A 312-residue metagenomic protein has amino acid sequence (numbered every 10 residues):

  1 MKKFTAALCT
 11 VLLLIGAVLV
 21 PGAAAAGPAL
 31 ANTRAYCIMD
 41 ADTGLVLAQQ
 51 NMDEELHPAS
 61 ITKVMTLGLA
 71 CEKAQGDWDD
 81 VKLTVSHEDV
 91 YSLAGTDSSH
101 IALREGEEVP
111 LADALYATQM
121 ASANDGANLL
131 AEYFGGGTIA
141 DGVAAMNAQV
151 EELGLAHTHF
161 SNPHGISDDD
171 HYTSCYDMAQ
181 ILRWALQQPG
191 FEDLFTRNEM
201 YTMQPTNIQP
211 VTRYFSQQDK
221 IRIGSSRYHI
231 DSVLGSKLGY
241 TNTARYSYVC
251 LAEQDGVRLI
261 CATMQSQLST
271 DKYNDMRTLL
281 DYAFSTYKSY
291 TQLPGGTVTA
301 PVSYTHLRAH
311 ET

Functional and structural regions predicted by a protein language model:
F4-G22: Sec-dependent N-terminal signal peptides of Gram-positive bacterial secreted proteins and lipoproteins
V11-L12, Q49, E72, Y248: Hydrophobic alpha-helical membrane-insertion segments
L14-I15, Q75, L279, Y287: Hydrophobic alpha-helical membrane context
G22-Y176, Q180-P189: Active-site-adjacent loops and short helices of periplasmic peptidoglycan-processing enzymes
Y91, D125, H306-T312: Short intrinsically disordered, low-complexity coil segments enriched in acidic
L155-H159, S167-E311: Domain-terminus/edge residues, biased toward the C-terminal soluble/receptor-binding domains of extracytoplasmic
